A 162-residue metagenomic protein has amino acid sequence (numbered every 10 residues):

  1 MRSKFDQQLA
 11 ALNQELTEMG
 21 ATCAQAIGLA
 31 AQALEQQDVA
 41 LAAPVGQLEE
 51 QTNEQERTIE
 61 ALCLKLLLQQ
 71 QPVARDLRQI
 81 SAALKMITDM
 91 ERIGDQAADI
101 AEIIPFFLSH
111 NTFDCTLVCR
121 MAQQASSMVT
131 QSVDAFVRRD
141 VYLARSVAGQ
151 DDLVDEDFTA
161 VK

Functional and structural regions predicted by a protein language model:
M1-K162: Cytosolic, long alpha-helical scaffolding segments
